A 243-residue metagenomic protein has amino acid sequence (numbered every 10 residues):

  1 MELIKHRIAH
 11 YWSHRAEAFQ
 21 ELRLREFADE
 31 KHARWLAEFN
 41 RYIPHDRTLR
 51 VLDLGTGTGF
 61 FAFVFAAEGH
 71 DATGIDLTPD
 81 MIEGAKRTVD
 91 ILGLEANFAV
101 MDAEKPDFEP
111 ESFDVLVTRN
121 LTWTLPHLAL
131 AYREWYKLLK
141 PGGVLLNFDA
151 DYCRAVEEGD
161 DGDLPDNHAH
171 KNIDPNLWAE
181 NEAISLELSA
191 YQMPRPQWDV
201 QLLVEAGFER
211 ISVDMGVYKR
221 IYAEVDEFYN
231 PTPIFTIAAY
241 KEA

Functional and structural regions predicted by a protein language model:
M1-R47, F60-V64: Conserved class I S-adenosyl-L-methionine
L52-L54, T58-K105: Class I SAM-dependent methyltransferase SAM/SAH-binding core
E104-L116: A short acidic, Gly/Pro-enriched loop at the edge of an enzyme's catalytic core that lines a small-molecule cofactor
V115-L128: A short SAM/SAH-binding and catalytic strip from SAM-dependent methyltransferases
A129-P141: A short glycine-rich, Lys/Arg-flanked "PGG" loop and its adjoining helix->strand segment in the class I
V144-L177: Conserved class I S-adenosyl-L-methionine
A190-G207: Short alpha-helix
A206-E209, A223-A243: Core SAM-dependent methyltransferase catalytic element
